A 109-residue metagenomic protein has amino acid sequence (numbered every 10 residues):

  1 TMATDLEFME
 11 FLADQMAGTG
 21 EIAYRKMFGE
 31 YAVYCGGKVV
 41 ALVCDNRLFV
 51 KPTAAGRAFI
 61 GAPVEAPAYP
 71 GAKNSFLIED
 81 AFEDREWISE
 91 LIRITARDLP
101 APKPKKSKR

Functional and structural regions predicted by a protein language model:
T1-R109: Charge-dense, helix-prone N-terminal extensions
